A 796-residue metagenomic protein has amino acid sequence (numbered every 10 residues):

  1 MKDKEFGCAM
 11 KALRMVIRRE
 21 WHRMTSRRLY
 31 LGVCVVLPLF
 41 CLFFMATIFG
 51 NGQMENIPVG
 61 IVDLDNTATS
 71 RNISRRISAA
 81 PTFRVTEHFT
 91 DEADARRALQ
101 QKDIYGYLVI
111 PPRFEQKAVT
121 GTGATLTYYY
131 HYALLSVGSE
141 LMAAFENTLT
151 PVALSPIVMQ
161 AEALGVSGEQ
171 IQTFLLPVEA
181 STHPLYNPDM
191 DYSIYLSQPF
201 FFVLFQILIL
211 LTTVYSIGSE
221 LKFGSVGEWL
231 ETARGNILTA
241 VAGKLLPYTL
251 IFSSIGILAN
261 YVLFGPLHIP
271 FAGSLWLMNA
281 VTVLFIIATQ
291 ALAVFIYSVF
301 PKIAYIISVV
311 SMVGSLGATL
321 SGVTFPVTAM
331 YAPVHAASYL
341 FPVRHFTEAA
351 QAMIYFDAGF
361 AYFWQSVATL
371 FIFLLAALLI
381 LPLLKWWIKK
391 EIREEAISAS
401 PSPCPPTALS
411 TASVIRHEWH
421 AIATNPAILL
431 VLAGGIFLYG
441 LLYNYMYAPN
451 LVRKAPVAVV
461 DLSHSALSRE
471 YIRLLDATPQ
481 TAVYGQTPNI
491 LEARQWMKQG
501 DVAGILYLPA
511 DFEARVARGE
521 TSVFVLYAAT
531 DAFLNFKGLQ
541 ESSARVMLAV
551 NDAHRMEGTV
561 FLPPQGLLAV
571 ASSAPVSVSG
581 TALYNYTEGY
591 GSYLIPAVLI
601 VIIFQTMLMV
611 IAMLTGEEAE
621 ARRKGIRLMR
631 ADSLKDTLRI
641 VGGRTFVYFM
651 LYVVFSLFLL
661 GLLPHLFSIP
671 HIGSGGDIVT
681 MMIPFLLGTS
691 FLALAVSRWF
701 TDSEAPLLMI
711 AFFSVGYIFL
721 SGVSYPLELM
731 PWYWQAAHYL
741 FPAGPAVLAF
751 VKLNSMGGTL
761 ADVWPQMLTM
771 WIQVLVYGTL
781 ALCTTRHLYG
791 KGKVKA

Functional and structural regions predicted by a protein language model:
K2-I194, E395-S592, D762, V794-A796: Extracytoplasmic/periplasmic domains immediately adjacent to an N-terminal transmembrane anchor in multi-pass membrane
M10, R14-R18, I194, A233-R234 (+11 more regions): Alpha-helical membrane-protein architecture signal
E20, M24-L31, G243-T249, T282 (+7 more regions): Loop-to-transmembrane-helix entry motif
V33-C34, A242-G243, I306-V309, Q365 (+4 more regions): Hydrophobic core positions of alpha-helical segments in small-molecule transporters and transporter systems
F40-M45, H183-L263, L441, T581-P664: Hydrophobic alpha-helical transmembrane segments of multi-pass membrane transport proteins
F44-M45, N66, E87, R97 (+10 more regions): Membrane-spanning alpha-helical segments of multipass transporters and channels
R234, V299-F300, L451, L634 (+1 more regions): Helix-loop interface residues and adjacent transmembrane-helix termini in multi-pass membrane transporters, primarily
